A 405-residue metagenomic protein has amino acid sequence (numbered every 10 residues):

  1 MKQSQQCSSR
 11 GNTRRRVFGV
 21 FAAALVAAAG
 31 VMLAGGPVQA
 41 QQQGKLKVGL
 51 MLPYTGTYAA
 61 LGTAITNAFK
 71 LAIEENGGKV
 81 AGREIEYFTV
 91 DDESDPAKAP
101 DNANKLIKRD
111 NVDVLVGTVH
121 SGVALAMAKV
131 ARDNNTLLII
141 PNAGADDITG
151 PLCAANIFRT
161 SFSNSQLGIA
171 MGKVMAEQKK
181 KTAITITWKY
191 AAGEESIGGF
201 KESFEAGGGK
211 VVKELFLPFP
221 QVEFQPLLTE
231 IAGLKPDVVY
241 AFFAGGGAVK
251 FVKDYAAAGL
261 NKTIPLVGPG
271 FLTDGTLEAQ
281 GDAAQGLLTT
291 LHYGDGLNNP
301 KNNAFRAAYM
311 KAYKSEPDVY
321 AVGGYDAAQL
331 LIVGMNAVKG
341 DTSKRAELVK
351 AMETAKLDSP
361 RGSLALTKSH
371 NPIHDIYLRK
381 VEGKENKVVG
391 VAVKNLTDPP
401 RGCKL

Functional and structural regions predicted by a protein language model:
K2-C7, R15-A22, A28-G36, A40-L405: Extracytosolic ligand-binding ectodomains
